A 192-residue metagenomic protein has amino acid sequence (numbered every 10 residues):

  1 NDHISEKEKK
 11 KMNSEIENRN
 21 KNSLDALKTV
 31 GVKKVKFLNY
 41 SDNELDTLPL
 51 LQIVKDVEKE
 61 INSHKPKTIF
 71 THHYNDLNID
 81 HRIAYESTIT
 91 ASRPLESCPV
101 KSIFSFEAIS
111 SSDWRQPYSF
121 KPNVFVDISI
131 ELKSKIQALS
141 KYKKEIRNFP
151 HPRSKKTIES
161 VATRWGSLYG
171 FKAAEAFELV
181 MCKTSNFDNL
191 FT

Functional and structural regions predicted by a protein language model:
N1, S41-N43: A short, flexible beta-alpha/helix-coil linker loop
N1-M12: ATP-dependent adenylation/pyrophosphate-handling site
K11-E15, P49: Conserved acidic
S14, D25, T29-V30: Cysteine-dependent PTP/DSP-like catalytic domain, specifically the C-terminal lobe
I16-L24, Y85, K155: Short, surface-exposed alpha-helical segments at coil->helix boundaries
N20-D25, L139, K143: A short, active-site helix/loop in glycosyltransferases that binds the activated sugar's phosphate group
K28-S41: A conserved beta-strand->alpha-helix junction
K34, N43-T192: Metal-dependent de-N-acetylase/amidase catalytic core
